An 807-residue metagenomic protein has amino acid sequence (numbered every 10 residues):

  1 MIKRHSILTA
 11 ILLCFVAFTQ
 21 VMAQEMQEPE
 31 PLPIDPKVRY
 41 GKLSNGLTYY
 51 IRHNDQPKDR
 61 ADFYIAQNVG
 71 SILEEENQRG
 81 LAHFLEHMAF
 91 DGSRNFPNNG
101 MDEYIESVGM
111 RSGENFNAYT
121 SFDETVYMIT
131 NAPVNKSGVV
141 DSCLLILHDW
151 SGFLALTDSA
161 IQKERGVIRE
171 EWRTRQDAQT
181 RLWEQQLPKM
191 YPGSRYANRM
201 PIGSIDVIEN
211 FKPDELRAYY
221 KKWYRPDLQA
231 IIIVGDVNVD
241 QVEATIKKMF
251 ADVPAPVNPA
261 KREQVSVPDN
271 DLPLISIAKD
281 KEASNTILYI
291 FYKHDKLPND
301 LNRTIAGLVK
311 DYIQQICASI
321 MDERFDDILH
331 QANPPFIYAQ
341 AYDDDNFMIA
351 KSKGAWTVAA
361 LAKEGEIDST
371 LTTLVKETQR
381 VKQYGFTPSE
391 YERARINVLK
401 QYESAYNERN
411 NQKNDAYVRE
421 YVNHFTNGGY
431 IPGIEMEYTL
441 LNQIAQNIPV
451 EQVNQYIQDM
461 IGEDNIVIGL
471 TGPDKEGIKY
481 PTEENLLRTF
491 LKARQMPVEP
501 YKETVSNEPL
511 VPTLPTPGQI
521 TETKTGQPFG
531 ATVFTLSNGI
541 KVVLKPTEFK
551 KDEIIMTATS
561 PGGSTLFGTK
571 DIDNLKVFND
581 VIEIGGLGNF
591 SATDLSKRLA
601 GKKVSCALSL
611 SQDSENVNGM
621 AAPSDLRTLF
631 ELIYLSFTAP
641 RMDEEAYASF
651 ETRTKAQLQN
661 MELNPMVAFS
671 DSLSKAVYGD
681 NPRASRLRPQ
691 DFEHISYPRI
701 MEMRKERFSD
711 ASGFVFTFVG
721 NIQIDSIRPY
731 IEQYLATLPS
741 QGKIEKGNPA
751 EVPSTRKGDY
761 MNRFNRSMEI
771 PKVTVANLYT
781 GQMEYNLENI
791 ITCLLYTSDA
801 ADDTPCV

Functional and structural regions predicted by a protein language model:
M1-E25: Bacterial Sec-dependent N-terminal signal peptides
M22-I51, N238-D326, H330-A332, E392-I396 (+4 more regions): Proteolytic maturation boundary segments
Y50-R52, P57-E74, L81-A82, N99-D149 (+11 more regions): M16 family metallopeptidases and their MPP-like homologs
R79-H87: Histidine-centered catalytic micro-motifs
M88-N95, G585-G586: Catalytic Zn2+-binding segment of zinc metalloproteases
H148-A155, F250-P256, E377-G385, S636-M642 (+1 more regions): A common structural junction motif
F153, R165, Q179, L216-K248 (+2 more regions): Non-catalytic, conformational "gating/processing" segments within enzyme and secreted inhibitor domains
Y796-V807: Single conserved hydrophobic/aromatic residue that forms the stacking wall/gate of nucleotide- or nucleobase-binding
